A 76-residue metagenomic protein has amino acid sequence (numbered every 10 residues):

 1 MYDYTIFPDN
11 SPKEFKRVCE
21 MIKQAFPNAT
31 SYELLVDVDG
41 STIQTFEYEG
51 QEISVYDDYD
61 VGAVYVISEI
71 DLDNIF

Functional and structural regions predicted by a protein language model:
M1-D37: Negatively charged, low-complexity tracts enriched in Asp/Glu with abundant Ser/Thr
D3, D9, D37-D39, D57-D60 (+1 more regions): Acidic-enriched, low-complexity/disordered segments with a strong bias for Aspartate over Glutamate
Y4-P8, Q44-F46, Y65-V66: Generic recognition of long tandem-repeat/solenoid scaffolds
P12-K16, G40-Q44, I67-S68: Low-complexity, flexible helical/coil segments
E33-D57: Amphipathic, interaction-prone secondary-structure segments
G50-F76: Short, compact, well-ordered microdomains
